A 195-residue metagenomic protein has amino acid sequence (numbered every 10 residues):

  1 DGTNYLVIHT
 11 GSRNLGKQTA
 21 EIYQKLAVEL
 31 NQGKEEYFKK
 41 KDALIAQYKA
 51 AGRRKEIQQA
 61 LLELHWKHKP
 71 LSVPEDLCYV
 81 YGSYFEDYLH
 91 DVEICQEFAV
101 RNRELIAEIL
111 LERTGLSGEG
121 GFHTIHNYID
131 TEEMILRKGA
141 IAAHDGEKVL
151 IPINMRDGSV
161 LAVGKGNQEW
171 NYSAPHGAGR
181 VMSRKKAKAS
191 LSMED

Functional and structural regions predicted by a protein language model:
D1-D195: Domain-length cofactor-binding catalytic modules of enzymes
